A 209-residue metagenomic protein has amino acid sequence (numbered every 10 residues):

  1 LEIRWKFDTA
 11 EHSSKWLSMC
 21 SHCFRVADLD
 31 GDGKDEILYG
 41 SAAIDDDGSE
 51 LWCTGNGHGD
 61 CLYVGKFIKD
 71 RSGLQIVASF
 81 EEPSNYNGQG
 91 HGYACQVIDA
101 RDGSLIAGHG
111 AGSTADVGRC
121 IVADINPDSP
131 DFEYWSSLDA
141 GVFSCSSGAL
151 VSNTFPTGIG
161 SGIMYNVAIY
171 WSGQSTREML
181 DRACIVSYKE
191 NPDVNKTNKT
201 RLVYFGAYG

Functional and structural regions predicted by a protein language model:
L1-D30, D35-D45: Solenoidal tandem-repeat scaffolds enriched in leucines and small polar residues
L1-K15, S49-G55, S104-A111, A149-G158 (+1 more regions): Aromatic (tryptophan-biased) beta-strands that constitute blades/sheets of beta-rich domains
H12-C23, G55-V64, H91, A111-A123 (+2 more regions): Repeat-based blade/solenoid architectures
D28-D30, F67-I68, D99-R101, I125-N126 (+1 more regions): Calcium-coordinating acidic loop motifs
G31-Y39, R71-S79, D128-S136, Y170-I185 (+1 more regions): Acidic/hydrophobic-patterned starts of short beta strands in beta-sheet-rich repeat architectures
A43, I68, F80-E82, N126 (+2 more regions): Residue-level signature of beta-propeller blades and closely related beta-rich strand-turn architectures in secreted
D45-D47, N85-Q96, D139-S144, S187-K189 (+1 more regions): Structural motif
